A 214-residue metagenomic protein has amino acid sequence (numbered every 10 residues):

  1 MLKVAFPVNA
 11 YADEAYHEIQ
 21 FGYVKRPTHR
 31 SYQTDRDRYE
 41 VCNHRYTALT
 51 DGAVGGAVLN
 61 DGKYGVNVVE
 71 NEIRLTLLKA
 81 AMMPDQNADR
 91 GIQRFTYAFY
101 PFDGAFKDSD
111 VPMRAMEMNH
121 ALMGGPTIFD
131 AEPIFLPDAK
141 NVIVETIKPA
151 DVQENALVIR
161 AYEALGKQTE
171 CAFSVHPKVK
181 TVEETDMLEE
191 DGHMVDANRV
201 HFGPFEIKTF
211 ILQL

Functional and structural regions predicted by a protein language model:
M1-L214: C-terminal (or distal) subdomains of carbohydrate-active enzymes
